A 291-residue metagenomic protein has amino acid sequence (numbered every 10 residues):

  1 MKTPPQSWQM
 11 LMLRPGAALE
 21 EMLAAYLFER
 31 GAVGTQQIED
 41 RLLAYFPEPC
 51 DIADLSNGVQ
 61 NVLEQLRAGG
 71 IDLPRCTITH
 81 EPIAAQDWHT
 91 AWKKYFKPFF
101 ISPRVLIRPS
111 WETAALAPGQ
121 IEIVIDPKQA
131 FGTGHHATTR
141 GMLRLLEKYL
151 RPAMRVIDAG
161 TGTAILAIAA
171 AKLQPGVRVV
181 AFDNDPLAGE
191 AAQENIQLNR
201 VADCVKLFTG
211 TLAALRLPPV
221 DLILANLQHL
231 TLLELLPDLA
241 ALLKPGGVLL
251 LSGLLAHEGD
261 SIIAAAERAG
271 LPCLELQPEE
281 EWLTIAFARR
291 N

Functional and structural regions predicted by a protein language model:
M1-P5, D183: Extended, compositionally biased intrinsically disordered regions at domain boundaries
P5-A117: N-terminal auxiliary segments of SAM/dcSAM-dependent transferases
L27, L146, A170, L239 (+1 more regions): Class I S-adenosylmethionine-dependent transferase superfamily signal
V33, C76, V105, Q120-I121 (+5 more regions): A structural micro-motif
D72-P74, I101, L150, V201 (+1 more regions): Short, structurally constrained coil/turn elements that cap an alpha-helix or connect an alpha-helix to the following
I123-V124, I157: Conserved beta-strand elements of the Class I
Q129-P219: Conserved SAM/SAH cofactor-binding pocket of Class I
V177, N184-N291: S-adenosylmethionine
